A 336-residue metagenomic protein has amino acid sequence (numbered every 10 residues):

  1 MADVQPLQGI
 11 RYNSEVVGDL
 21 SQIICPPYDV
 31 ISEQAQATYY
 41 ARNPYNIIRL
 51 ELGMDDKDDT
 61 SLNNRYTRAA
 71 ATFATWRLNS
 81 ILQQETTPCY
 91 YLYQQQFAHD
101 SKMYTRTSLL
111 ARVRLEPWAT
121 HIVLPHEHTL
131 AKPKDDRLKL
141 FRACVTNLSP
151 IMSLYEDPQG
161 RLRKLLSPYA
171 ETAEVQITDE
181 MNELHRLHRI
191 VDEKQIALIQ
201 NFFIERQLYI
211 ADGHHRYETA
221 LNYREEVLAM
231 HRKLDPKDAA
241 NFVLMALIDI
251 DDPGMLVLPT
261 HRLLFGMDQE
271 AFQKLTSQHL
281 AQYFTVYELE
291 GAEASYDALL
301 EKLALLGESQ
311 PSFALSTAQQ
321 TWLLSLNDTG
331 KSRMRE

Functional and structural regions predicted by a protein language model:
M1-E336: Surface-exposed, charge/polar-rich loops and edge strands
